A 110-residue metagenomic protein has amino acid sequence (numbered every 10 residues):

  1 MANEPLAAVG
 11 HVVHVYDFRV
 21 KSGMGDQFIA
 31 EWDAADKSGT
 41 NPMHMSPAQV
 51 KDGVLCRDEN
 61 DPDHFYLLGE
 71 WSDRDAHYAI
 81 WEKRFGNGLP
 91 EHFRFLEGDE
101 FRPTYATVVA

Functional and structural regions predicted by a protein language model:
M1-L6, G53-R57: Short beta-strand/turn micro-motifs at beta-sheet edges
L6-V12, D58-D61: Short, flexible turn/loop "capping" segments at secondary-structure junctions
H11-R19, Y66-L68: Active-site-flanking beta-strand signature of metal-NTP-handling nucleotidyl enzymes and homologous cyclase-like
D17-V20, R57-E59: Structured beta->alpha junctions
R19-W32: Short, surface-exposed ligand-recognition loops at beta-strand->loop->(often short) alpha-helix junctions that present
A34-K51, N60, E70-T104: An amphipathic, aromatic/His-enriched active-site/gating alpha helix that lines ligand/cofactor pockets
A106-A110: Catalytic "initiation/cleavage/transfer" segments centered on a nucleophilic residue and adjacent nucleic-acid-engaging
